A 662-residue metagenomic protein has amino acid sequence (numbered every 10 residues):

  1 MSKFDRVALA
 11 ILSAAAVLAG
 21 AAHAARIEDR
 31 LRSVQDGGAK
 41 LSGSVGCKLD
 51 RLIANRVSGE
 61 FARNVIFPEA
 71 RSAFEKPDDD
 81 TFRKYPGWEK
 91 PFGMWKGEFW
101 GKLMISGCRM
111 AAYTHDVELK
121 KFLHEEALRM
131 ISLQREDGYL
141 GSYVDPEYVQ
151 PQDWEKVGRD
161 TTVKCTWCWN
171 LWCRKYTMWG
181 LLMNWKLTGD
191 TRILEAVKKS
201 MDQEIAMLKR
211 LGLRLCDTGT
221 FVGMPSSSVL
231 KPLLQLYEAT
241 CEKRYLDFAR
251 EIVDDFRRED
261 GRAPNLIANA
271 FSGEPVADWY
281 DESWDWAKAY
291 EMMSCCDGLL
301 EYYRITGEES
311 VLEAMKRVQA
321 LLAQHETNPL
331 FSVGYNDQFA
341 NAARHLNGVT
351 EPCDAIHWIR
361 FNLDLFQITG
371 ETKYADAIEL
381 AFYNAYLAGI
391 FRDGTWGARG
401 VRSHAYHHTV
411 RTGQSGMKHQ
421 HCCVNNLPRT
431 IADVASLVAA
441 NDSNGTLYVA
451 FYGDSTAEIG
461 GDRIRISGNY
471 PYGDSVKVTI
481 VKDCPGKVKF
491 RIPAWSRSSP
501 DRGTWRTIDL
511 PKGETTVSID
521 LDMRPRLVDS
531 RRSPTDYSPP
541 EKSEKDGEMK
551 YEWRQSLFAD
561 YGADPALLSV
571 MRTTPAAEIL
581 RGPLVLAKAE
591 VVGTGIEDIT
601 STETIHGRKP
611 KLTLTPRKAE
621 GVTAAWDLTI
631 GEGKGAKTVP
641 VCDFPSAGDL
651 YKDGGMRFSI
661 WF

Functional and structural regions predicted by a protein language model:
M1-D5: N-terminal secretory signal peptides that target proteins for export/translocation
A8-A19: Bacterial N-terminal signal peptides
A24-V117, K121, P151-L187, S226-R244 (+4 more regions): Aromatic (Trp/Tyr) and acidic
S132, I205-A206, D254, R258 (+3 more regions): Amphipathic alpha-helical segments of tetratricopeptide repeats
P146-L171, M178, L194-M224: Asp-box/WD-like beta-propeller blade repeats and closely related beta-sheet repeat scaffolds
A249, M315, A375-F391, T395-G473 (+1 more regions): C-terminal beta-rich recognition modules with glycine/proline-rich loops and embedded aromatic residues
E326-N341: Flexible glycine/proline-rich, aromatic-decorated loop/lid segments
S498-T516, D522-P534: A surface-exposed beta-strand-loop module
